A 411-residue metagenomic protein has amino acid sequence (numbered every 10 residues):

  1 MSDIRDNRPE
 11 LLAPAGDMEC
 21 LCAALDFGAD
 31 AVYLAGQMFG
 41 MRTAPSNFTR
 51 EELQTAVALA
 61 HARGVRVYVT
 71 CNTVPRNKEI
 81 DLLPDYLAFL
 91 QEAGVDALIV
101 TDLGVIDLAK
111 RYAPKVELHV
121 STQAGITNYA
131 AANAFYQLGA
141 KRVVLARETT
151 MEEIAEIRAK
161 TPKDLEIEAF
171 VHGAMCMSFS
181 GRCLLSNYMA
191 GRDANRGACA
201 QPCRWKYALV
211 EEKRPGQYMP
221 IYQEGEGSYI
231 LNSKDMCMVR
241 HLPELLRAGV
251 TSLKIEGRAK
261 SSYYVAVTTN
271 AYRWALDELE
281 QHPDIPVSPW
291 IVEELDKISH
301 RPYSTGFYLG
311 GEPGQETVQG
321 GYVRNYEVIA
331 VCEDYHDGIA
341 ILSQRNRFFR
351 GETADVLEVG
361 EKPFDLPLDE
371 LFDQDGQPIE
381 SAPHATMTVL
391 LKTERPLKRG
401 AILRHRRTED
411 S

Functional and structural regions predicted by a protein language model:
S2-D26, A31-Y33, M38, R63-T73 (+6 more regions): Surface-exposed amphipathic alpha-helical tracts and adjacent flexible/coil segments at the periphery of soluble enzymes
D17-C20, F39-Y129: Active-site beta->alpha loop and helix N-cap motifs at the rims of alpha/beta catalytic domains
